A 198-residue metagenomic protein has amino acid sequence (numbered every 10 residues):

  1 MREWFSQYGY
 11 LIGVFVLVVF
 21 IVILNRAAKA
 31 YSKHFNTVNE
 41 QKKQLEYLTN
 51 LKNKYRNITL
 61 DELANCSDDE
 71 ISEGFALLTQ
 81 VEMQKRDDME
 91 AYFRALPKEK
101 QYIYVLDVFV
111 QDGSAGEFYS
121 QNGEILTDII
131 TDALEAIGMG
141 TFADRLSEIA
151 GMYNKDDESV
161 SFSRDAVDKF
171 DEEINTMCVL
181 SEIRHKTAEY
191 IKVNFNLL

Functional and structural regions predicted by a protein language model:
M1-T37: N-terminal signal-anchor transmembrane alpha helix of single-pass membrane proteins, serving as the membrane-anchoring
Y31-L51: Membrane-proximal helical linkers
K33, N50-I103, D107-V110, Y119 (+2 more regions): Extended, alpha-helix-rich binding/interface surfaces that flank or overlap catalytic cores and mediate recognition
A115-E117: Surface-exposed cleft-lining segments at the edges of enzyme active sites
